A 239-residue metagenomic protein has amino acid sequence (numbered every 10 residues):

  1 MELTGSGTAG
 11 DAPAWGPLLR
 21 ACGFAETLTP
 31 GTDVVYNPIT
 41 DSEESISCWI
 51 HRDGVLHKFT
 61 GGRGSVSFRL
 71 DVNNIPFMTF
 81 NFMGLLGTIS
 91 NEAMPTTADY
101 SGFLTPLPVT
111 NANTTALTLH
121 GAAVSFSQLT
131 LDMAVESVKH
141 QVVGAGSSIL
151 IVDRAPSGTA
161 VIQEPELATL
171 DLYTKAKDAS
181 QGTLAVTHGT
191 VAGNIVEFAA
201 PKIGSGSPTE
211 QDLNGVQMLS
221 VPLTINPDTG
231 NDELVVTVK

Functional and structural regions predicted by a protein language model:
M1-K239: Signature of extracytoplasmic/envelope-associated structural regions
